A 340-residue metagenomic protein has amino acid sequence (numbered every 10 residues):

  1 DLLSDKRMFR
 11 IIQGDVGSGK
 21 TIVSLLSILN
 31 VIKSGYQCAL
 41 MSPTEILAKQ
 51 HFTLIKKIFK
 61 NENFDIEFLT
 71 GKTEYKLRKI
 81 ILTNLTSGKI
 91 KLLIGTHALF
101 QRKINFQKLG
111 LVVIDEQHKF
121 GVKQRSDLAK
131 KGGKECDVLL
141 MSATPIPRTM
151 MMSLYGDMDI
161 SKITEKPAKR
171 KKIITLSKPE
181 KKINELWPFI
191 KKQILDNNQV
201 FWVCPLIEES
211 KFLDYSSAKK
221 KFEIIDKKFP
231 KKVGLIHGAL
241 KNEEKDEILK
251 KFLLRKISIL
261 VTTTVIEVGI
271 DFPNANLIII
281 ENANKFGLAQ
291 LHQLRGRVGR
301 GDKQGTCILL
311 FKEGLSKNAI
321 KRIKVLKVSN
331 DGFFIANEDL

Functional and structural regions predicted by a protein language model:
D1-L3: Pre-Walker A adenine-sensing motif
K6-K324: Inter-lobe coupling/hinge segments of SF2-like helicase ATPases
P205, S329-L340: C-terminal or mid-to-C-terminal helical accessory/interaction module adjacent to the motor/catalytic core
